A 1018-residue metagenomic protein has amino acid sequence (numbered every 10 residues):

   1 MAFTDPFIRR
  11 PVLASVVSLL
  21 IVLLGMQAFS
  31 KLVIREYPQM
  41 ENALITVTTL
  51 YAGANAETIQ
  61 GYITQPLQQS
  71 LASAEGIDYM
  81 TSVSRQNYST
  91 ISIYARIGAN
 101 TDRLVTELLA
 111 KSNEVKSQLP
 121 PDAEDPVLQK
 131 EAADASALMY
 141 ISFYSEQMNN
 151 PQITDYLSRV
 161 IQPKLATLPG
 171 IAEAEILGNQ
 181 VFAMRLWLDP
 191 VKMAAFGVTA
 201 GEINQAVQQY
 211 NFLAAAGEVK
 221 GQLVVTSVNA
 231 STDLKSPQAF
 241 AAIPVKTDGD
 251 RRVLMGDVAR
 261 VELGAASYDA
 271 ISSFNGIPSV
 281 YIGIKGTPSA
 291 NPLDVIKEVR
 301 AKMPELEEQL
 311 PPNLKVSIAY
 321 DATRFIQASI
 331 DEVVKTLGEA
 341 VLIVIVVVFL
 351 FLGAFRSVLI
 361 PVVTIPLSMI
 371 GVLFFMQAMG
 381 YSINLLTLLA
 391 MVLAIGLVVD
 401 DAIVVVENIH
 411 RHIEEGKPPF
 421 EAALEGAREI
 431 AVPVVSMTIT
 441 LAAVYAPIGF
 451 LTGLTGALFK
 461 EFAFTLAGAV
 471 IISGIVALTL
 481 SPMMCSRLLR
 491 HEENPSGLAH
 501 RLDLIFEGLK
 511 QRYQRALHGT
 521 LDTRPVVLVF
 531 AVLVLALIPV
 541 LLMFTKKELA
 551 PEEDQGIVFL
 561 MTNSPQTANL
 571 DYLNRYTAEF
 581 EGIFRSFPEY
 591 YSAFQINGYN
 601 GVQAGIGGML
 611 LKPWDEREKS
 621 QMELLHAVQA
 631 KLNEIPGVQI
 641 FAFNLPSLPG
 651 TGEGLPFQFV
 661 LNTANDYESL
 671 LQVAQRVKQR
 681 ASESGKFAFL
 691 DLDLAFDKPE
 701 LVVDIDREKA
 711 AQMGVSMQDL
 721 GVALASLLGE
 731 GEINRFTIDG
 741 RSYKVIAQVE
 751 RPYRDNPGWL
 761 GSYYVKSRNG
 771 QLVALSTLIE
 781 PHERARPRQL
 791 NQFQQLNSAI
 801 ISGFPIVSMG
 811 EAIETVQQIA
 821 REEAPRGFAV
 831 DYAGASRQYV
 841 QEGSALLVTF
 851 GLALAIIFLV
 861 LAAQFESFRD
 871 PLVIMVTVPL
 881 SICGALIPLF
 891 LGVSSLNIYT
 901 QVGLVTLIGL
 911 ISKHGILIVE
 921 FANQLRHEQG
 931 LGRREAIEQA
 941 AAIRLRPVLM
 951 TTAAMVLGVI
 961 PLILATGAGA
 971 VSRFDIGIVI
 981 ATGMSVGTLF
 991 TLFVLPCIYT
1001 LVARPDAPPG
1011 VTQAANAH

Functional and structural regions predicted by a protein language model:
M1-L32, I430, L498-L549, M609 (+3 more regions): Signature of alpha-helical transmembrane segments and their immediate interfacial
T4-R9, V33, Y37, T64 (+21 more regions): Alpha-helical membrane-interface segments at transmembrane helix boundaries
P6, Y37, T48, T90 (+12 more regions): Extracytoplasmic/periplasmic membrane-proximal domains and adjacent transmembrane bundles of envelope biogenesis
V12-L13, Q27-Q118, D122-D125, P151-G178 (+4 more regions): Extracytoplasmic/periplasmic
G25-K31, E36, K315, L342-R411 (+8 more regions): Hydrophobic transmembrane alpha-helices and their membrane-interface caps in long multi-pass transport proteins
I34-I45, T81-N87, D122-Q147, E175-V181 (+10 more regions): Flexible hinge/switch segments at interdomain interfaces of large molecular machines
Q68-M80, G98-Q129, D134-A135, Q162-L168 (+11 more regions): Short helix C-cap/helix-to-loop transition motifs enriched in small/turn-promoting residues
I395-I409, A431-F450, A457-A499, G607 (+6 more regions): Transmembrane alpha-helices and their membrane-interface boundaries in multi-pass membrane transporters and channels
